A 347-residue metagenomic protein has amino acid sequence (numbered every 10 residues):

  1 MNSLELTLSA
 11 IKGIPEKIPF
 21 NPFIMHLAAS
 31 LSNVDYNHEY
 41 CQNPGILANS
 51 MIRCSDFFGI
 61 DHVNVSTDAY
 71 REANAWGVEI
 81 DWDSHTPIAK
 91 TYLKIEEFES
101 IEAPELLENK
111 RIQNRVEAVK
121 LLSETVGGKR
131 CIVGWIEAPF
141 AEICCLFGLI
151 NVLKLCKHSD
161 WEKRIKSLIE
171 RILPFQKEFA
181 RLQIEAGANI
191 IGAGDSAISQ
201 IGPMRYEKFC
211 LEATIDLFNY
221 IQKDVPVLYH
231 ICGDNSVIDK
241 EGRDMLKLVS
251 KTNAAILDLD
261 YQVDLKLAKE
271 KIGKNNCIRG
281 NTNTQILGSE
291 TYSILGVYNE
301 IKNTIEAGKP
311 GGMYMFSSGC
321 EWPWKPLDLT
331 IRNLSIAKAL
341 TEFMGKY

Functional and structural regions predicted by a protein language model:
M1-A29, V34-N37, S50, D61 (+2 more regions): Active-site loop segments of alpha/beta catalytic cores
Y36, Q42-G45, K94-S100, N109: Intrinsic-disorder/low-complexity, polar/charged segments
E39-A48, D56-F58: Short, structured active-site "lid" loops
S50-G77: Glycine-rich, N-terminal phosphate-binding loop and its surrounding beta-alpha-beta segment
D68-L107, G128-K129: A contiguous, low-structure linker/loop signature
